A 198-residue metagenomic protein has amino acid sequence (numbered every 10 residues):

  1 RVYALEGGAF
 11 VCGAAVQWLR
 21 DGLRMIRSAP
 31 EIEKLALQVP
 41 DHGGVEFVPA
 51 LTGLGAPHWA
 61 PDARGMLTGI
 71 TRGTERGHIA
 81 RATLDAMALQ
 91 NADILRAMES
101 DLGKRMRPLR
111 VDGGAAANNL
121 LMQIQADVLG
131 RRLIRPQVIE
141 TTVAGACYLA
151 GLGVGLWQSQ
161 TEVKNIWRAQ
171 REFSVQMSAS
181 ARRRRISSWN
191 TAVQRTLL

Functional and structural regions predicted by a protein language model:
R1-L198: Active-site core segments that coordinate phosphate-bearing ligands/cofactors across diverse enzyme families
